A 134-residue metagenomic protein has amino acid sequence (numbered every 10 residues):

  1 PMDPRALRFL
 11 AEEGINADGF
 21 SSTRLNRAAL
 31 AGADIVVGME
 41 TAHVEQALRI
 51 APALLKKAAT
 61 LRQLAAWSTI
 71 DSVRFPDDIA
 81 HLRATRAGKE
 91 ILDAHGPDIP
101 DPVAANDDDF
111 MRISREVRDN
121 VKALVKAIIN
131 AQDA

Functional and structural regions predicted by a protein language model:
P1-A134: Short polar/charged helix/loop
